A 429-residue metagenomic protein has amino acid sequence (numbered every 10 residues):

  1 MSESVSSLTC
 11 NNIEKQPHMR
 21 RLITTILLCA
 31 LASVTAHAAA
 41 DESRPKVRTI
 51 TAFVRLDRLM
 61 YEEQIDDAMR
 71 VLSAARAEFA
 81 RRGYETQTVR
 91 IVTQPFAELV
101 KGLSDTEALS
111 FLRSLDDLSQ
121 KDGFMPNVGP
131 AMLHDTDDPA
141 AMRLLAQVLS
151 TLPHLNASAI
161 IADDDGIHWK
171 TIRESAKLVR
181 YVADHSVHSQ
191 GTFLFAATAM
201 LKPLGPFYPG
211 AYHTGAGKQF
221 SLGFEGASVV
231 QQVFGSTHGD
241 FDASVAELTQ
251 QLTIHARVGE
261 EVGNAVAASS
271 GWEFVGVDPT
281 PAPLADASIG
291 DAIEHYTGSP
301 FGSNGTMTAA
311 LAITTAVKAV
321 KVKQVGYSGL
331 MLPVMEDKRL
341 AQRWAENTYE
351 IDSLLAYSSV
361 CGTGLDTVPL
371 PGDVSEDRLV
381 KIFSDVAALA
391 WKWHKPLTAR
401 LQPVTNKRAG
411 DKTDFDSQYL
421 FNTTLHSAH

Functional and structural regions predicted by a protein language model:
M1-E3, M19: Accessible peptide chain termini
E3-V5, E14: Acidic, Ala/Val/Gly-enriched low-complexity intrinsically disordered segments
T9-C10: Short, low-complexity, intrinsically disordered N-terminal modules that encode targeting/processing signals
E14-T24: Bacterial N-terminal signal peptides that target proteins for export
T25-S33: Bacterial N-terminal signal peptides
V34-A38: Sec/Tat signal peptide C-region and signal peptidase I cleavage site
A39-H429: Anaerobic metallocofactor- and corrinoid-dependent redox/one-carbon enzyme cores, especially those from methanogenesis
